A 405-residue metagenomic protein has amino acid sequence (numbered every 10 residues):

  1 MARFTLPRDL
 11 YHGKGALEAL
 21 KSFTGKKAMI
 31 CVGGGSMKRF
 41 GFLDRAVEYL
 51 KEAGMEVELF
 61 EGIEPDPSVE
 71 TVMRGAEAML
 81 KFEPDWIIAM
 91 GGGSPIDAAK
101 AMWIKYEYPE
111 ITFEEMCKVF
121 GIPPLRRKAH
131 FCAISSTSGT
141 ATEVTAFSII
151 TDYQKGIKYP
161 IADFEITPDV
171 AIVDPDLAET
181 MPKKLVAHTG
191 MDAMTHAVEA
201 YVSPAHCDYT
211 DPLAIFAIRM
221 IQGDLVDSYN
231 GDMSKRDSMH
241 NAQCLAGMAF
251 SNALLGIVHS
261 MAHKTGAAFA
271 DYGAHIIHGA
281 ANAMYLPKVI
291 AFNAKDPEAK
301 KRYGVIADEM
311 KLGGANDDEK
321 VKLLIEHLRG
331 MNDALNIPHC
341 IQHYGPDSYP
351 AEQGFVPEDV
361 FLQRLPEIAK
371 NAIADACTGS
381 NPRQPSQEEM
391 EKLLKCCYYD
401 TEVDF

Functional and structural regions predicted by a protein language model:
M1-W86, I341: ATP/NTP phosphate-donor binding region
G34-G35, T137, V289: Residue-level signal for short, function-critical loop segments
R74-A76, P95-P109, V144-T145: Short Gly/Thr/Asp-enriched flexible loops that form oxyanion-binding sites at enzyme active sites
P84-K100, S136-T142, H275-I276: Glycine/serine-rich anion-binding loops at beta->alpha junctions that coordinate negatively charged ligand groups
E107-H206, K301-V305: A glycine/threonine-rich phosphate-anchoring loop and its flanking beta-alpha core in nucleotide/phosphate-binding
A200-H327: Active-site segments that bind and position negatively charged phosphate/pyrophosphate groups
A307-F405: C-terminal charged capping/lid subdomain of soluble metabolic enzymes
